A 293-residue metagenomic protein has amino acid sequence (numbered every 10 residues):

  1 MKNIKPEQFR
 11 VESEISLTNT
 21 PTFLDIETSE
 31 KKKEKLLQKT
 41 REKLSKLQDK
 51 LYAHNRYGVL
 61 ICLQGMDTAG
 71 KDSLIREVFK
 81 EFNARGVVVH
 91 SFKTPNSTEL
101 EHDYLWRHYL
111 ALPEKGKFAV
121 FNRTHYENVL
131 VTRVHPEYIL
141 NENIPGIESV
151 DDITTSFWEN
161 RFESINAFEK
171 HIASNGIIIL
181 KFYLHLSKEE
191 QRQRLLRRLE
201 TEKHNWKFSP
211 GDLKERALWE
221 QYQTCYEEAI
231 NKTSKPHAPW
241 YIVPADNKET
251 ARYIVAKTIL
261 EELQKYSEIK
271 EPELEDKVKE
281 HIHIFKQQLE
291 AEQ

Functional and structural regions predicted by a protein language model:
M1-Q293: Glycine-rich phosphate-binding loop of ATP-dependent small-molecule kinases
